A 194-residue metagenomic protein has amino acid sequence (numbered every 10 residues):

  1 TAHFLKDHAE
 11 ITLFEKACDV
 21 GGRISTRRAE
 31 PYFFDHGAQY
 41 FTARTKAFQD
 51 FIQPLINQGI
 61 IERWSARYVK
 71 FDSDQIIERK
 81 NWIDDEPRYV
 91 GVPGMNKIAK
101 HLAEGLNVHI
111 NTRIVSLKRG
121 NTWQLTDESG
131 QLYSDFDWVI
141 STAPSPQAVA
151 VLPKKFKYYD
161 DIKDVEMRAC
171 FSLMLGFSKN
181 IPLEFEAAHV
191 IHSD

Functional and structural regions predicted by a protein language model:
H3-E30: Glycine-rich FAD pyrophosphate-binding loop
F4, T26-V69: N-terminal FAD cofactor-binding segment of flavoenzymes
A9-T12, V108, V139: Hydrophobic anchor at the start of a short beta-strand that flanks the dinucleotide cofactor-binding loop
E15, F41, L102, I140-T142 (+1 more regions): Generic structural signal for small/hydrophobic residues in well-ordered secondary structure, especially within
G21, E30, L132-H192: Central helical "cap/lid" subdomain
Y40-K46, Q75-H101: Short beta-strand to alpha-helix junction loop
A103-H109: A structural motif corresponding to the C-terminal end of an alpha-helix and its immediate exit/capping segment
I110-Q124: A conserved short coil-to-beta-strand element within the FAD-binding core of flavoproteins
